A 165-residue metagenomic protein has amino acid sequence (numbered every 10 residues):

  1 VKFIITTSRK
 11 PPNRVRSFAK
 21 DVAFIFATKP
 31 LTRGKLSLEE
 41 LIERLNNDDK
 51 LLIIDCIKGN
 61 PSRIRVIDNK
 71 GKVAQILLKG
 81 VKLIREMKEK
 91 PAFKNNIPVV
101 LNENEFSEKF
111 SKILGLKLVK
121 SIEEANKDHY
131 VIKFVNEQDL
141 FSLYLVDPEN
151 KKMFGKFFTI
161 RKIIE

Functional and structural regions predicted by a protein language model:
V1-E165: Phospho-regulatory, Ser/Thr- and acidic-rich intrinsically disordered linkers and terminal tails that flank modular
